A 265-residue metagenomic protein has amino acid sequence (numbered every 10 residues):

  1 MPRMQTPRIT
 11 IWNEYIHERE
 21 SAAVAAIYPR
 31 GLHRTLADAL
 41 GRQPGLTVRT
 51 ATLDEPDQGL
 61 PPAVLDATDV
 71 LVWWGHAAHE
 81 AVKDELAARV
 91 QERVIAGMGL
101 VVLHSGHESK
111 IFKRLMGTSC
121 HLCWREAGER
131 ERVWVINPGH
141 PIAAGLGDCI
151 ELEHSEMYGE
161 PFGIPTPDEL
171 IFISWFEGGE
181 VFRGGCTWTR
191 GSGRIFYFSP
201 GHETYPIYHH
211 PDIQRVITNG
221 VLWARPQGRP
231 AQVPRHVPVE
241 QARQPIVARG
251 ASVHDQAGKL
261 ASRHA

Functional and structural regions predicted by a protein language model:
P2-T6, E126, R190-A265: Extracellular ligand-binding/catalytic regions of CAZymes and related secreted enzymes and adhesion modules
Q5-I27: Short glycine-rich His-centered loop
W12-E14, L103, F198: Short hydrophobic segments within beta-strands
E14-Y15, W74-H76, G201, R225: Cell-envelope and extracellular/periplasmic
H17-S21, E180, P206-I207: Short, solvent-exposed loop/turn elements at domain surfaces
A25-S109: Helical hinge/lid and interdomain linker segments adjacent to catalytic or ligand-binding clefts that mediate domain
L46-R49, L122-S199, P234, A248-V253 (+1 more regions): Catalytic beta-strand/loop cores that center a nucleophilic Ser/Cys/Thr and support acyl-enzyme chemistry
A78-L146: A glycine-rich, often tryptophan-bearing local segment used as a flexible ligand/cofactor-contacting loop or short
